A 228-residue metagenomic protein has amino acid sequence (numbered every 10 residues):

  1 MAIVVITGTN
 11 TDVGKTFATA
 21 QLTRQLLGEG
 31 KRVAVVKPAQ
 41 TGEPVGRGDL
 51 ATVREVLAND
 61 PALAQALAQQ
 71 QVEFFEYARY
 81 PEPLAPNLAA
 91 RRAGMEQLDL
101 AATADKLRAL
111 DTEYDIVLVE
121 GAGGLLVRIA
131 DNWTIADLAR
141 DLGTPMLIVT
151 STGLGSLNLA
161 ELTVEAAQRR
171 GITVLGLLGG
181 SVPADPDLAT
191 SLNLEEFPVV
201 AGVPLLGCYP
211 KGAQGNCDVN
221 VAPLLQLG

Functional and structural regions predicted by a protein language model:
I3, F17-Q97, A101, K106-A109: N-terminal phosphate/diphosphate-binding loop that engages ATP/GTP or pyrophosphate donors across diverse enzyme folds
I6-T7: Hydrophobic anchor at the beta1->P-loop junction of P-loop NTPases
N10: Conserved glycine-rich cofactor-binding loop
V13-G14: Conserved glycine(s) of the Walker
Q21-L22, A109, I116, G121-G202 (+1 more regions): Conserved catalytic-core segment of NTP-binding enzymes
E43-P44, A184-L188, N216-C217: Short, charged/polar "capping" segments at the starts of alpha-helices and the immediately preceding loops
L50-E55, E165-A167, N193-E196, P223-Q226: Short, hinge-like loop/turn segments at secondary-structure boundaries
C208-G228: Short, basic/aromatic-enriched C-terminal tail that caps enzymatic domains
